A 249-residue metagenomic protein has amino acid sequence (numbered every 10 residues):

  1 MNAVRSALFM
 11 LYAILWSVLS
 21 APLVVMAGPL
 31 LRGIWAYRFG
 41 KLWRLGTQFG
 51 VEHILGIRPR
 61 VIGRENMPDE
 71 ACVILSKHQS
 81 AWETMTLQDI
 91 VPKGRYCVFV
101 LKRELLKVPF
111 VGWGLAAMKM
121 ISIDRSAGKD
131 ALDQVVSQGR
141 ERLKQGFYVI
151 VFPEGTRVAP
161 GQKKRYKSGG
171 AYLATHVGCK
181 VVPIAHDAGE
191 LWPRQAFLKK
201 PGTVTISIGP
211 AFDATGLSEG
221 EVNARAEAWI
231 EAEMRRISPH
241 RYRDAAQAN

Functional and structural regions predicted by a protein language model:
M1-R60: N-terminal membrane-anchoring alpha-helices
V24-K41, E52-I54, P68-A127: Catalytic core of membrane glycerolipid acyltransferases/transacylases, capturing the structured, soluble-facing
V61, I121-D124, A214: Short acidic-hydrophobic, aromatic-tinged amphipathic segments that line or gate anion-handling sites
V61, I74, F99-V100, I206-I208: Generic preference for hydrophobic
G63-M67: Glycine-rich helix-loop-beta junction characteristic of Rossmann-like nucleotide cofactor-binding loops
L132-N249: Non-catalytic C-terminal accessory region of glycerolipid acyltransferases and related lyso-lipid remodeling enzymes
